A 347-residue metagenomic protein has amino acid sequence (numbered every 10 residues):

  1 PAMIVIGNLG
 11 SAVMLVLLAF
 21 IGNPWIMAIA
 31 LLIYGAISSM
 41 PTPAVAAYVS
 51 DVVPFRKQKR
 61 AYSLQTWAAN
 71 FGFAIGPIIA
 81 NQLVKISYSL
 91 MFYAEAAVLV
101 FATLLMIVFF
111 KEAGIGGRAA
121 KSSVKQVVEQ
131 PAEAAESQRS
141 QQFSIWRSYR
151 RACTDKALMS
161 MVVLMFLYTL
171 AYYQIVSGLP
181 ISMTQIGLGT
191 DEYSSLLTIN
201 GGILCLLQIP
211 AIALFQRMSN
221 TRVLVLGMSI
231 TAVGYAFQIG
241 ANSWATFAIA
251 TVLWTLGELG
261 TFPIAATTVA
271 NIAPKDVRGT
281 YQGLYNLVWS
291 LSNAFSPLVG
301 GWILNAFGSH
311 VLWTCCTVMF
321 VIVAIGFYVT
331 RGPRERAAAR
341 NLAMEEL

Functional and structural regions predicted by a protein language model:
P1, L207-N220: Helix-to-loop junctions at the C-terminal end of transmembrane segments in multipass secondary transporters
A2-V16, R222-F237: Structural signature of the two symmetry-related core transmembrane helices
A19-A30, I239-A250: Helix-loop junctions at membrane interfaces in 12-TM secondary transporters
L32-F71: Cytoplasmic helix-loop-helix junction between adjacent transmembrane helices in 12-TM secondary transporters
M91-V108, W313-V329: Symmetry-related core transmembrane helices of the 12-TM Major Facilitator Superfamily/SLC fold
M106-S123, V329-N341: Helix-loop junctions on the cytosolic side of multi-pass membrane transporters, especially the intracellular loop
A113-V162, E345-L347: Juxtamembrane intracellular "pre-TM" segments in multi-pass secondary transporters
S177-E192: Short amphipathic helix-loop junctions that connect adjacent transmembrane helices in Major Facilitator Superfamily/SLC
